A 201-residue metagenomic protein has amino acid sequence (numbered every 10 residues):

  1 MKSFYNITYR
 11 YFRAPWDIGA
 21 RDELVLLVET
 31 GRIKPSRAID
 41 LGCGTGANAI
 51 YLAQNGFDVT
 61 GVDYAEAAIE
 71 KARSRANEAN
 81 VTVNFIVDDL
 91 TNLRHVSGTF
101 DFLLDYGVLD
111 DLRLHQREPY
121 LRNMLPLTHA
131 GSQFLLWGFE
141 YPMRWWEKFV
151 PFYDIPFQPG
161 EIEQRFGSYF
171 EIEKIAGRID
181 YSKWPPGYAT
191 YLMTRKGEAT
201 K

Functional and structural regions predicted by a protein language model:
M1-I39, T45-H95, L112-N123, L127 (+1 more regions): Class I (Rossmann-like) S-adenosyl-L-methionine-dependent methyltransferase catalytic domain, capturing the SAM-binding
H95-L103: A short acidic, Gly/Pro-enriched loop at the edge of an enzyme's catalytic core that lines a small-molecule cofactor
G107-D111: Short catalytic micro-motifs in class I SAM-dependent methyltransferases
